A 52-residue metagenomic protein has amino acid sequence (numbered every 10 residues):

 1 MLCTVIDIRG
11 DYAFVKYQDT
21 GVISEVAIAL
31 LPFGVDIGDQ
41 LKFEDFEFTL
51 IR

Functional and structural regions predicted by a protein language model:
M1-I8: Structural detector for short beta-strands of small beta-barrel domains
D11-V15: Short aromatic-glycine-enriched beta-strand elements
G21-L30: A short macromolecule-binding patch
D45-R52: Short, Lys/Arg- and Gly-enriched loop/turn segments at beta-strand edges
